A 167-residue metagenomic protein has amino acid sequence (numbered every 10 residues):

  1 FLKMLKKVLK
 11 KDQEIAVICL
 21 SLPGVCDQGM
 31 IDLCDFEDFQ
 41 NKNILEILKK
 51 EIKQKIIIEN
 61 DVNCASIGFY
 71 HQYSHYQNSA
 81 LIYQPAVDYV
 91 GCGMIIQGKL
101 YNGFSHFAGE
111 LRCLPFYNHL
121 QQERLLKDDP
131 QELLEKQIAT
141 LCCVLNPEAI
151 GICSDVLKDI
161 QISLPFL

Functional and structural regions predicted by a protein language model:
F1-A16, K50-Q54, F116-L167: ATP-binding/phosphotransfer module of carbohydrate and carboxylate kinases, centering on a glycine-rich
F1-N78, I162-L167: Glycine-rich phosphate-binding loop and adjoining helix at the ATP-binding site of ATP-dependent phosphoryl-transfer
L22, Y83-A86, S154-D155: Short secondary-structure boundary segments
C26, D88, K158: Glycine-rich nucleotide phosphate-binding loop and flanking beta-alpha elements of Rossmann-like dinucleotide-binding
G29, C34-E37, G109-L114, S154: Flexible, active-site-adjacent loop/turn segments at secondary-structure boundaries
I47, E51-C143: Glycine/GP-enriched mid-protein hinge/lid loop-to-helix segment characteristic of carbohydrate kinases
